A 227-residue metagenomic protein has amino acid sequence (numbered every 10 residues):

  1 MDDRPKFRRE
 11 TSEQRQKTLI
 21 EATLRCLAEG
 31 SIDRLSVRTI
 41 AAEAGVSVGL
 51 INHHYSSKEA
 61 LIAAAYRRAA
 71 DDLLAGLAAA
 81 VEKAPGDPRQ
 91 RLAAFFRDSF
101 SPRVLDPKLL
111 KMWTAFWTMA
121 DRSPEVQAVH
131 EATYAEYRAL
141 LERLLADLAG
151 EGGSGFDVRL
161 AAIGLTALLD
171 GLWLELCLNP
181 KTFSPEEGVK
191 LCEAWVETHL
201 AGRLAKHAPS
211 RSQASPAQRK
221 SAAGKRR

Functional and structural regions predicted by a protein language model:
M1-Q14, R25, L204-R227: N-terminal intrinsically disordered/low-complexity leader segments
Q14-T23, I40, A65-A69, L73 (+1 more regions): Generic hydrophobic, amphipathic alpha-helix propensity
T18, A22-G30, G76-A80, M112 (+2 more regions): Solvent-exposed, amphipathic alpha-helical segments
T18, R25-A64: Helix-turn-helix
Y55, A115-R122: Short helix-capping/turn signature of helix-turn-helix
A64, A78-K108, V158-L165, P209: Hydrophobic alpha-helical connector segments
D71, L105-T114, P124-A149, L160 (+2 more regions): Amphipathic alpha-helical packing segments from all-alpha helical-bundle domains
P102-L105, R122, L165-F183, E197-H207: Amphipathic C-terminal alpha-helical segment
